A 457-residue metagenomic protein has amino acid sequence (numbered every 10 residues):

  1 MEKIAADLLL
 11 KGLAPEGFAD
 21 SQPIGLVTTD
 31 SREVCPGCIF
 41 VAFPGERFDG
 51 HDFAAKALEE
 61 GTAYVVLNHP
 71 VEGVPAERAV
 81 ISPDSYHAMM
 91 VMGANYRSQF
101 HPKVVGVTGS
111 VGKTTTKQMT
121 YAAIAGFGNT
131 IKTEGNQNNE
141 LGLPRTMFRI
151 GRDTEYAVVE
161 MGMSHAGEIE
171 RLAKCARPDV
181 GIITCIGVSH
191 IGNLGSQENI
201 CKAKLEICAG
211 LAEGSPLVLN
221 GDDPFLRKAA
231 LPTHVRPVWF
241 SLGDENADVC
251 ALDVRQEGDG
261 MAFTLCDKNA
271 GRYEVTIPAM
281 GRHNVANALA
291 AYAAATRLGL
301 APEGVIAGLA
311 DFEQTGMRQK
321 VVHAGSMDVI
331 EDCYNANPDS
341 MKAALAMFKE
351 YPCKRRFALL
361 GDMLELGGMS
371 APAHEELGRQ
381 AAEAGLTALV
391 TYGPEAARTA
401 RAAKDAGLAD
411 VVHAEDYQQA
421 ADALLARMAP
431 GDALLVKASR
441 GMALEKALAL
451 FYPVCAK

Functional and structural regions predicted by a protein language model:
M1-V91, Y351-C353, R379-Q380, A384-P394: N-terminal leader/targeting and accessory segments in enzymes
L8, L67, V71-A76, I182-D328 (+4 more regions): Acidic, Mg2+-coordinating active-site environments of NTP-dependent enzymes
C38, A57, M92, V107 (+12 more regions): Residue-level signal for inorganic ion chemistry
G45-F48, T315, C333-G407: Active-site beta-alpha connecting loops in nucleotide-dependent enzymes
V80-D84, V411-A420: Short acidic-hydrophobic, aromatic-tinged amphipathic segments that line or gate anion-handling sites
A88-L217, G221, F225-T233, A426 (+1 more regions): Phosphate-binding loop of NTP-binding sites
V107, G316-R318, G441-A449, K457: ATP-dependent carboxylate/acyl-activation modules
